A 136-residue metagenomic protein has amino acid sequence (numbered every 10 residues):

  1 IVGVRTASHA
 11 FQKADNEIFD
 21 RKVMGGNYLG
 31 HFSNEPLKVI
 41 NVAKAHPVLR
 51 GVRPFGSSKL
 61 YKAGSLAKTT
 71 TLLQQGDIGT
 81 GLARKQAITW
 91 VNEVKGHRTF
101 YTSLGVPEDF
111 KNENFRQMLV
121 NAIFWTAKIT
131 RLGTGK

Functional and structural regions predicted by a protein language model:
I1-G3, Y101: Hydrophobic residues in well-ordered beta-strands that form the structural core
G3-G81, G135-K136: An acidic, glycine-rich "communication" segment
G79-A87, N92-K136: Extracellular ligand-binding/catalytic regions of CAZymes and related secreted enzymes and adhesion modules
